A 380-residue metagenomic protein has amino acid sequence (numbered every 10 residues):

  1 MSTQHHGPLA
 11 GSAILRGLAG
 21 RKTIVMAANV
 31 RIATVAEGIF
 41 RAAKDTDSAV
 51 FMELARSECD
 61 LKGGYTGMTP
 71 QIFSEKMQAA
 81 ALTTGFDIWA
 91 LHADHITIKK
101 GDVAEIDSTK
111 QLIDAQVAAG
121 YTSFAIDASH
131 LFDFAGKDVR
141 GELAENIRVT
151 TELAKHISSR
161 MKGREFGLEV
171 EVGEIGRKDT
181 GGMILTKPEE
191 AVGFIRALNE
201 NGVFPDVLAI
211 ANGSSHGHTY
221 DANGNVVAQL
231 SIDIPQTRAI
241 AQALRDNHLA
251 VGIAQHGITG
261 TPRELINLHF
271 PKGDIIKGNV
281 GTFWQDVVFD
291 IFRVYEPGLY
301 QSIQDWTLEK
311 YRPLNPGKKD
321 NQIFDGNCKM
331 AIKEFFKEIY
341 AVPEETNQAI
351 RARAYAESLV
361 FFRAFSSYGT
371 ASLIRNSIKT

Functional and structural regions predicted by a protein language model:
M1, Q322-T380: C-terminal extensions of enzymes
T3-V25: Generic N-terminal amphipathic, Lys/Arg-enriched alpha-helix
G11-G17, A33-D60, P70-Q71, E75 (+2 more regions): Alpha/beta enzyme core
K22-T34, G64, H92-T109, T180-T186 (+1 more regions): Active-site mouth loops of central-metabolism enzymes
D102-A115, G260-D274: Catalytic cores of alpha/beta
D127-A135, K272-F292: Glycine-rich phosphate-binding active-site loops on the catalytic face of alpha/beta enzymes
F134-N146, Y220, G224-V226, V288-Q304 (+2 more regions): C-terminal helical cap(s) of enzyme catalytic domains, especially alpha/beta-barrels
D286-A341: C-terminal hydrophobic structural anchor segments that stabilize assembly/packing rather than catalytic chemistry
